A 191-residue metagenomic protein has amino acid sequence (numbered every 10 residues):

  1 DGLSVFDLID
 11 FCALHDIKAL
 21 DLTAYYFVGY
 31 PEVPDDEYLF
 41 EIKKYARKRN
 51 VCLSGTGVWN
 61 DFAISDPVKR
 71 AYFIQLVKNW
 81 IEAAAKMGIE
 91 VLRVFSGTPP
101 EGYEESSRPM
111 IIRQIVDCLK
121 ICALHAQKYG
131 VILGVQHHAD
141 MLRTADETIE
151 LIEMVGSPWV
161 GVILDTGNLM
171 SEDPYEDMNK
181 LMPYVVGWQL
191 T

Functional and structural regions predicted by a protein language model:
D1-I89, P109-R113, K120, S157 (+2 more regions): N-terminal pre-domain/capping segments
L3-L8, K78, E105, G134 (+2 more regions): Residue-level detector of functional hotspots within protein domains
A19-L20, L53, M110, V116-T191: Acidic/histidine-rich catalytic cores of soluble enzymes
A24-Y26, W59-F62, S96-P100, A139-M141 (+1 more regions): Active-site-proximal loop/turn and secondary-structure-junction residues that shape catalytic pockets, frequently
P31-E32, S65-D66, Y103-E104, T144-D146: Short Asp/Glu-rich motifs
A84-R108, K128-M141: Active-site groove signature of glycoside hydrolases
